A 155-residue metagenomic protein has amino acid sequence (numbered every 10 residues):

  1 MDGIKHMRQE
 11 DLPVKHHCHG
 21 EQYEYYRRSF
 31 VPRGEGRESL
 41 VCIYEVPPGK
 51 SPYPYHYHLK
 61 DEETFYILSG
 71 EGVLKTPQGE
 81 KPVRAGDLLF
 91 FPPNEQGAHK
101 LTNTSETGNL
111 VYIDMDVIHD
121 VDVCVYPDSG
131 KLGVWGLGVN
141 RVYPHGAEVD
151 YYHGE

Functional and structural regions predicted by a protein language model:
M1-E38, V125-E155: A short, N-terminal "cap"/entry segment at the start of jelly-roll beta-barrel domains of the cupin/DSBH fold
R27, C42-H58, Q96: Conserved short histidine dyad/triad with adjacent acidic residue
E35, K60, E95, E106-G108: Short strand-connecting beta-turns/loops that link adjacent beta-strands
I43-P47, H58-T76, M115-V117: Short, conserved beta-strand element in jelly-roll/cupin
L74-K75, F91, G97-S105: Short beta-strand His + acidic residue motifs that chelate non-heme Fe in jelly-roll/DSBH and cupin folds
P77-N94: Short acidic-glycine-tyrosine-enriched beta hairpin
F90, S105-V123: A short hydrophobic beta-strand segment most commonly corresponding to one strand of the jelly-roll/cupin
